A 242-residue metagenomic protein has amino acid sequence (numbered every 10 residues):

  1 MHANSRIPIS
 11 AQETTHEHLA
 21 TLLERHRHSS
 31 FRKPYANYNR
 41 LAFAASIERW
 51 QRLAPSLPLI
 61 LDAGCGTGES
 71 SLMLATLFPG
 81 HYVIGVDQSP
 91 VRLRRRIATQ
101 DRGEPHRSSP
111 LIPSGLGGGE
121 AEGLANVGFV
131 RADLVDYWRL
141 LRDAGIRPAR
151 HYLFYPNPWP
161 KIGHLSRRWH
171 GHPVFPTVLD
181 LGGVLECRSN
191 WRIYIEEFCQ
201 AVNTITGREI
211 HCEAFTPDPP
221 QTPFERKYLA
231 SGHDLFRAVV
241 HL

Functional and structural regions predicted by a protein language model:
M1-L59, E69-T76: S-adenosyl-L-methionine
A63, V86: Conserved beta-strand/loop positions that form the S-adenosyl-L-methionine
G64-G68: Class I SAM-dependent methyltransferase "Motif I" SAM/SAH-binding loop
S89: Conserved SAM/SAH-binding beta-strand->alpha-helix loop
R96: Conserved SAM-binding loop
Q100-G103, G123-A144: S-adenosyl-L-methionine
G182-S189: Conserved beta-strand signature within the Rossmann-like core of class I S-adenosyl-L-methionine
Y194-A201, I205-L242: Class I S-adenosyl-L-methionine
